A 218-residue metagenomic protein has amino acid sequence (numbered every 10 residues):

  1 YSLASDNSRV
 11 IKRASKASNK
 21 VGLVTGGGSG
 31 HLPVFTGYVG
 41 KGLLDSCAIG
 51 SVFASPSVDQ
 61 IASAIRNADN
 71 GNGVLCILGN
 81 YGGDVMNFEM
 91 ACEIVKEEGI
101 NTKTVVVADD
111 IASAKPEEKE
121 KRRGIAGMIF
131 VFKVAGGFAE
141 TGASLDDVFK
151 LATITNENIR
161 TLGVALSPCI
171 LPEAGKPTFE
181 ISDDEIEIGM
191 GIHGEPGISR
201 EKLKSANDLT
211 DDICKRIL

Functional and structural regions predicted by a protein language model:
Y1-L23, D183: N-terminal amphipathic/basic leader segments beginning at the initiator methionine
S18-G26, F35-A48, A112-K115, I186-K204: Gly-rich Lys/Arg/Thr-decorated short loops/hinges at beta-loop-alpha junctions or inter-strand turns that position
V21-G28, L44-C47, G73-G82, E89-C92 (+2 more regions): Short glycine-rich or small-residue beta-strand-to-loop segments that form or flank ligand, phosphate, metal/Fe-S
H31, G40-G71, C214-L218: Glycine-rich oxoanion-binding loops at beta->alpha junctions
Y38-S46, A91-N101, R122: A glycine- and small-aliphatic-rich helix-loop capping segment at beta-alpha/alpha-beta transitions that lines
D59-N80, M86, A114, K119-K133: A structural-propensity feature for long, helix-poor, extended segments
V105-L151, T155-N158: Short alpha-helices
A139-L218: Mixed-charge interfacial surface used for oligomerization/domain docking and macromolecular partner engagement
